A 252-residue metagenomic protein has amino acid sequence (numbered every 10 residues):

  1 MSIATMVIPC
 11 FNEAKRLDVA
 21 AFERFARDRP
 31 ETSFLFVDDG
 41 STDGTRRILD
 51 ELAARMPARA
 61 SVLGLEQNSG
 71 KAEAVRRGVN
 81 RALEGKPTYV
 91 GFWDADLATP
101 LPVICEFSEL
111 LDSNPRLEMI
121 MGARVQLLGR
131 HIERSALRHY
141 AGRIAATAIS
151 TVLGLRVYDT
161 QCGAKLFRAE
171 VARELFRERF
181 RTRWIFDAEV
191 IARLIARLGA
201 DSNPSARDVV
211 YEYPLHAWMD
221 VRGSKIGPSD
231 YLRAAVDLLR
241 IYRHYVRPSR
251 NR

Functional and structural regions predicted by a protein language model:
M1-A4, E178-R252: Hydrophobic helical membrane-anchoring modules
I8, E31-S41, L63-L65: Short beta-strand/loop segment that forms part of the nucleotide-sugar
E13-R27: Short, well-formed alpha-helical segments that are part of the catalytic scaffolds of diverse glycosyltransferases
K15-V19, D43-L52: Acidic helix N-cap motif at the loop->helix transition within catalytic regions of sugar-transfer enzymes
F25-R29, L52-P57, R81-T88, L111-N114 (+1 more regions): Alpha-helix termini
D38-R47, L97: A conserved acidic beta->alpha catalytic loop
L65-E84, Y89, L101-W184, V221-I226: Acceptor/aglycone-binding surface of glycosyltransferases and processive sugar-polymer synthases
